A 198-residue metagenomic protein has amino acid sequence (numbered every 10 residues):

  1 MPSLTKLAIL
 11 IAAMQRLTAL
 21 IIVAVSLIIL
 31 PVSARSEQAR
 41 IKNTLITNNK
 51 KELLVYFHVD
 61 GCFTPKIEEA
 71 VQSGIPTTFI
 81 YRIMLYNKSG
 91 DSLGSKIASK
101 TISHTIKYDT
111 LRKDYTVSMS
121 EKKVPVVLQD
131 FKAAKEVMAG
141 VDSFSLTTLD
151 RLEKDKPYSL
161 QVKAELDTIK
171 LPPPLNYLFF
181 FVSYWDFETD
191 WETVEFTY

Functional and structural regions predicted by a protein language model:
M1-M14: N-terminal secretory signal peptides that target proteins for export/translocation
Q15-I29: Bacterial N-terminal signal peptides
A34-T78, Y86: N-terminal onset of structured domains
K42-L45, L93, T147-R151: Beta-strand-rich interaction surfaces with strong enrichment in secreted/lumenal proteins
I46-L53, K88, D109-R112, D150-L160: A short, structured loop/turn motif at beta-sheet edges
V55-G61, K107-T110, T116, E121-K123 (+1 more regions): A beta-strand/beta-hairpin structural motif
A70-K132: Structured domain cores in non-transmembrane regions
L146-Y198: Glycine-rich, aromatic-bearing surface loops/beta-hairpins
